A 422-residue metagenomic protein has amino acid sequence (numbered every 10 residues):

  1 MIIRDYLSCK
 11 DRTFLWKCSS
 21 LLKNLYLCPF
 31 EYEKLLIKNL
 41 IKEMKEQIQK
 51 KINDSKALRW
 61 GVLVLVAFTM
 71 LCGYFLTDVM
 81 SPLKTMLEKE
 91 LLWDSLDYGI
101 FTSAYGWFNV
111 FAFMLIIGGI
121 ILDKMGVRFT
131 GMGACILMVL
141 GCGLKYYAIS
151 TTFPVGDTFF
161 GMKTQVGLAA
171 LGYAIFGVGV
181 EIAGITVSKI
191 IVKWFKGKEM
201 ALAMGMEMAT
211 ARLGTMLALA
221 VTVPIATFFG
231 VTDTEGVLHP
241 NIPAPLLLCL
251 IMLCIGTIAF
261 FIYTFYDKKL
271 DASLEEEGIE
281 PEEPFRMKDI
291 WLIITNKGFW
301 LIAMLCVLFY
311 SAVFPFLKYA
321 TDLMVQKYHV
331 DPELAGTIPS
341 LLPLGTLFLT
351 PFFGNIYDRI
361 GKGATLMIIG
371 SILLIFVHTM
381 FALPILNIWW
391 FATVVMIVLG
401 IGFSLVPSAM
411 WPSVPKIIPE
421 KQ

Functional and structural regions predicted by a protein language model:
M80-S81, K297-S340: Extracytoplasmic gate region of multi-pass secondary transporters
F113-G126, T350-K362: Helix-to-loop junctions at the C-terminal end of transmembrane segments in multipass secondary transporters
D123-C135, D358-S371: Cytoplasmic membrane-interface "Motif A"-like loop-to-helix N-cap segments of 12-TM Major Facilitator Superfamily
I136-G161, I372-L386: C-terminal ends and interior cores of transmembrane alpha-helices in multi-pass membrane transporters/permeases
G172-A209: Cytoplasmic helix-loop-helix junction between adjacent transmembrane helices in 12-TM secondary transporters
P243-I262: Symmetry-related core transmembrane helices of the 12-TM Major Facilitator Superfamily/SLC fold
T264-K288: Flexible cytoplasmic inter-helical loops of multi-pass small-molecule transporters
G363-M410: C-terminal transmembrane helical hairpin of 12-TM major facilitator-type secondary transporters
